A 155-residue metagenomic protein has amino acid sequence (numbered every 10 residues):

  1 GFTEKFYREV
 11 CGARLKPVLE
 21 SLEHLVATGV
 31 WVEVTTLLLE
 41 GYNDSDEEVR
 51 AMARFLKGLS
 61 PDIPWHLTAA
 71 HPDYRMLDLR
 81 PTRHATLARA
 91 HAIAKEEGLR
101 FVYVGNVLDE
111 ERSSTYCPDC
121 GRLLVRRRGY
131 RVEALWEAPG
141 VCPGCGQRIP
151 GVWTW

Functional and structural regions predicted by a protein language model:
G1-T82: Conserved AdoMet/S-adenosylmethionine-binding subsite of the radical SAM
D46-W155: Auxiliary Fe-S-binding modules of radical SAM enzymes
